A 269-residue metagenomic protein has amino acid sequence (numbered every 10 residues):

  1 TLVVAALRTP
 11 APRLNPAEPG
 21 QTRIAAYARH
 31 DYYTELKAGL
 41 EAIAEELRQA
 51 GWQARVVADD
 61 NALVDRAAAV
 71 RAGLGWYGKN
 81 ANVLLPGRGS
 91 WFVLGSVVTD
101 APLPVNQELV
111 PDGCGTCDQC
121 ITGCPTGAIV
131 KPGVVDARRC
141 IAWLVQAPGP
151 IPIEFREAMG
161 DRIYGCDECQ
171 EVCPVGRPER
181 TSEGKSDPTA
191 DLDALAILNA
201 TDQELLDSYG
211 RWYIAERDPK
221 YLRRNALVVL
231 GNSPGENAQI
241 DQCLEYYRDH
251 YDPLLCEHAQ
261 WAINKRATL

Functional and structural regions predicted by a protein language model:
T1-G113, I151-P152, G160: Auxiliary alpha/beta "docking" domains used to position bulky ligands
D100-L103, V135-P148: A short, charged helix-loop
Q119-A142, R162-Y164, E168-K185, C243: Iron-sulfur cluster-binding cysteine motifs and their immediate structural context in ferredoxin-like electron-transfer
Q146, Y213-D218, Y246-L255: Short coil turns that connect the paired helices of HEAT/ARM alpha-solenoid repeats
I153-K185, E204, R211, A215 (+1 more regions): C-terminal amphipathic alpha-helical segment
E204-S208, E236-R248, T268-L269: Amphipathic alpha-helical scaffolding segments comprising HEAT/armadillo-like alpha-solenoid repeats
R223-G235, E257-R266: Structural detector for internal amphipathic alpha-helices that build alpha-solenoid repeat scaffolds
